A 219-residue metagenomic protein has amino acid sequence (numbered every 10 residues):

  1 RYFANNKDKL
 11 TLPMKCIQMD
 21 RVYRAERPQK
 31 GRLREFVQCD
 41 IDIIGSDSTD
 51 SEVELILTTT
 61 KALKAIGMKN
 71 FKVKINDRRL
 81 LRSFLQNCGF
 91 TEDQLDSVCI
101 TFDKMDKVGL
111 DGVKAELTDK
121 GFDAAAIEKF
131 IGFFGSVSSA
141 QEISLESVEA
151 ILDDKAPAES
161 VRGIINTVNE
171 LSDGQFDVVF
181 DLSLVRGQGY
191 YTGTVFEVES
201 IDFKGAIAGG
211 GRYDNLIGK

Functional and structural regions predicted by a protein language model:
R1-K69, V113-K219: Positively charged, Gly/Ser-enriched RNA/tRNA-binding surfaces
L33-C39, I75-S83: Short, conserved phosphate-binding/catalytic loop or strand-edge motifs used in phosphoryl-/nucleotidyl-transfer
T60-K64, R79-N87: Hydrophobic mid-domain F-helix/FG-region of cytochrome P450s
N70-K74: Cytochrome P450
N76, F90-D93, M105-V108, F122-A125 (+2 more regions): Short coil/turn linker and secondary-structure boundary residues
N76, V98, F130: Residue-level "edge-of-site" marker
R82-E92, G189-F196: Short glycine/threonine-rich loop-to-helix capping motif typified by GTGT followed within a few residues by an Asp-Pro
G89-L117: Acidic, His- and aromatic-enriched active-site or binding-groove loops in soluble protein domains that engage sugars
